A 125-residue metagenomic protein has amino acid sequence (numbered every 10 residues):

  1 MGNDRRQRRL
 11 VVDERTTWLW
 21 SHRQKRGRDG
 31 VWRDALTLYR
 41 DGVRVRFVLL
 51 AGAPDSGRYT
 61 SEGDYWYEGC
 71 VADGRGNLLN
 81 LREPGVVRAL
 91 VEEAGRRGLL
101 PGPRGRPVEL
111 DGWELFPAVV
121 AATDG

Functional and structural regions predicted by a protein language model:
M1-V12, A122: Short acidic, Pro/Gly- and aromatic-enriched capping/linker segments at domain boundaries
R9-L10, R26-R28: Surface-exposed, interaction-prone regions used to assemble/regulate multi-protein complexes
L10, V45-L49, V108: Generic detection of short hydrophobic beta-strand segments and adjacent strand-loop junctions
V12-D13, R40: Structural motif
T16-W20, V45: Short, isolated positions in well-ordered beta-strands
G27-V87: Acidic, aromatic-enriched beta-alpha/helix-loop junctions
D73-G125: C-terminal charged interaction modules
